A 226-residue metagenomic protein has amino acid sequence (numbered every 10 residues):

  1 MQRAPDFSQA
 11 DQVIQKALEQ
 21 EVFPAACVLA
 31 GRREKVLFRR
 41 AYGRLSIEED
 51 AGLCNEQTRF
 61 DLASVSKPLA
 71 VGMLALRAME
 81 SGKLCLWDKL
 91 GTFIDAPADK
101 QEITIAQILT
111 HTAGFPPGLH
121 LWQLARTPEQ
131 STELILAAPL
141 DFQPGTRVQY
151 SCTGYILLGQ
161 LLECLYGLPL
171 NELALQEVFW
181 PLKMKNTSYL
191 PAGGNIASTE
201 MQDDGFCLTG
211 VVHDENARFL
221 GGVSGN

Functional and structural regions predicted by a protein language model:
Q2-L62, K83-D88, Q130-E133, A138: Short, conserved catalytic-motif segment at the N-terminal edge
R39, S46, K100-N226: Short, surface-exposed loop or secondary-structure junction motifs that flank catalytic or metal-binding residues
F60-S64, V148-Y150: Catalytic tyrosine of NAD(P)H-dependent dehydrogenase/reductases that use a Tyr as the general acid/base
K67: Short, conserved phosphate/pyrophosphate- and ester-handling motifs at nucleotide-, phospho-/glycolipid
A70: Hydrophobic positions on the alpha1 helix immediately C-terminal to the Walker A/P-loop
M73-K83, G159-C164: Short glycine/serine- and small hydrophobic-enriched flexible loop segments
C85-K100, L182: Short, glycine/proline-biased beta-turn/loop segments that scaffold the active-site neighborhood
